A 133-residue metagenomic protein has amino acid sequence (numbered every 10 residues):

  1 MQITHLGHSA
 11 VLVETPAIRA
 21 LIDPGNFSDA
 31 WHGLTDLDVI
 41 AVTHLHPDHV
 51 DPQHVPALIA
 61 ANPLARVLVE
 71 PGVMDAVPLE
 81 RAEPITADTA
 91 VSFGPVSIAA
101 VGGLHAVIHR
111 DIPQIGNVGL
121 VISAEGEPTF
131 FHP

Functional and structural regions predicted by a protein language model:
M1-T35, P84-P133: Core dinuclear metal-dependent hydrolase active-site scaffold
N26-V69: Active-site metal-binding motif and surrounding structural segment of the metallo-beta-lactamase
V55-A106: Portal/gating segments that form or line small-molecule/metal binding sites
